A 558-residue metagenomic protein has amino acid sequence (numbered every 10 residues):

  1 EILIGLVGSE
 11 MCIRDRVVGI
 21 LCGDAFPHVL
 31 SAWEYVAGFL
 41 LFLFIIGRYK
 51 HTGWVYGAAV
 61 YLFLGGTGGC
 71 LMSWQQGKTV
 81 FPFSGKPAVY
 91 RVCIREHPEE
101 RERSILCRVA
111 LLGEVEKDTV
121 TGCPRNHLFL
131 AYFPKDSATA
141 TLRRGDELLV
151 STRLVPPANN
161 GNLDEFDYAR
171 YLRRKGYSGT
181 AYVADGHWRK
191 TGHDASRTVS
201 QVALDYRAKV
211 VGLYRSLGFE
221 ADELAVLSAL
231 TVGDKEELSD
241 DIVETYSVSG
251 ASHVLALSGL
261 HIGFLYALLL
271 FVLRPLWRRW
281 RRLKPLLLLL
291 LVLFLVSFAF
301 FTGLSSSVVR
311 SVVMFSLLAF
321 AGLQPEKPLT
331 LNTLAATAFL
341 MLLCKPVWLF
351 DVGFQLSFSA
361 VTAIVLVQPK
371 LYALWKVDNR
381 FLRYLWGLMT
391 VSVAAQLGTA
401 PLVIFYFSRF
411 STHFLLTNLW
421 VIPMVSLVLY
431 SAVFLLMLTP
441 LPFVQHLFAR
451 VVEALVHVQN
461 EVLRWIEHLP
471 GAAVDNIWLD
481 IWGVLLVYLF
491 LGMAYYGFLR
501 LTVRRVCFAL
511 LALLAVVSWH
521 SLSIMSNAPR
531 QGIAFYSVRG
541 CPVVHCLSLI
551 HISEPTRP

Functional and structural regions predicted by a protein language model:
E1-I13, I550-P558: Single conserved hydrophobic/aromatic residue that forms the stacking wall/gate of nucleotide- or nucleobase-binding
S9-G85, R310, Y496: N-terminal leader/targeting segments
G19, G53-G57, A181, D234 (+2 more regions): Hydrophobic alpha-helical transmembrane segments in multi-pass membrane proteins
G19, V92, T152, L230 (+7 more regions): Divalent metal-coordination and catalytic microenvironments
W54-Y56, Y61-H253: Membrane-interface helix/helix-cap signal primarily in integral membrane proteins
G65-A88, R500-C541: Hydrophobic alpha-helical transmembrane segments in integral membrane proteins
K190-R197, Q201, V248, I404-W420 (+1 more regions): Membrane-interface amphipathic/re-entrant loop segments adjacent to transmembrane helices in multi-pass membrane
Y430-V433, R530-S553: Conserved beta-strand hairpin/beta-sheet module of binuclear metal-dependent hydrolase folds, prominently
